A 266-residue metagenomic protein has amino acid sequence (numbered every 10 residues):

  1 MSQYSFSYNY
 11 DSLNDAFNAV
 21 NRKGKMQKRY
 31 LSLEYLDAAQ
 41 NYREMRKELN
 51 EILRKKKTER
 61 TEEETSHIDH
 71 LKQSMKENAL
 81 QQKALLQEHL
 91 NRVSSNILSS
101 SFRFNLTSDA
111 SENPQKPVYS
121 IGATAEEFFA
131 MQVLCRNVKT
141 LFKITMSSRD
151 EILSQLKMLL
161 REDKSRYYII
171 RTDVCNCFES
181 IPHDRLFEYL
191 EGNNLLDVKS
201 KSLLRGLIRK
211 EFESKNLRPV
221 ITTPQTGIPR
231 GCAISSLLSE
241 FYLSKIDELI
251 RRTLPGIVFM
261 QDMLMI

Functional and structural regions predicted by a protein language model:
M1-S200, F212-L217: Conserved two-metal-ion catalytic palm core of "right-hand" nucleic acid polymerases, unifying RNA-dependent RNA
D69-Q73, E77-L80, R252, I257 (+1 more regions): Short, intrinsically disordered, charge-balanced linker/junction segments flanking boundaries in proteins
E162-L264: Conserved polymerase palm-domain catalytic core
